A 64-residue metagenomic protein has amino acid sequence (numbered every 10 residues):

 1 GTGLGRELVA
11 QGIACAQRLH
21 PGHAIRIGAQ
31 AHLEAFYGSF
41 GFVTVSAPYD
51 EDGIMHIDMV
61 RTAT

Functional and structural regions predicted by a protein language model:
G1-A14: Conserved acetyl-CoA-binding loop-helix of GNAT-fold acetyltransferases
G3-G5, A24-G28: Short, functional N-terminal and low-complexity linear motifs
G5, F40-F42, I57-V60: Surface-exposed beta-strand edges and their flanking turn/coil or helix-capping segments
L8, L33-F36: Conserved short alpha-helix immediately C-terminal to the canonical SAM/SAH-binding motif I of Rossmann-like
A16, H20: Hydrophobic pocket-lining residues that define ligand/cofactor binding sites across diverse proteins
P21, G28-E34, A47-T64: C-terminal "cap" of GNAT-fold acetyltransferases
G22-H23, V43: Short acidic/polar active-site loop segments enriched in Thr and Asp
G38-P48: Conserved acetyl-CoA-binding loop of GNAT-fold acetyltransferases
